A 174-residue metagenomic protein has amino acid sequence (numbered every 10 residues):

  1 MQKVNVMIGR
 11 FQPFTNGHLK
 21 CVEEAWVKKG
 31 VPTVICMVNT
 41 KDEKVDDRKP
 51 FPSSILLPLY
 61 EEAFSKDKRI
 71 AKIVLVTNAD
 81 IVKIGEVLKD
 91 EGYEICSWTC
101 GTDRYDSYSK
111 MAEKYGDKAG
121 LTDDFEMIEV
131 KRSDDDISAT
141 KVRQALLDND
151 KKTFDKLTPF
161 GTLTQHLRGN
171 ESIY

Functional and structural regions predicted by a protein language model:
M1-Y174: Nucleotidyltransferase catalytic core that binds NTPs
